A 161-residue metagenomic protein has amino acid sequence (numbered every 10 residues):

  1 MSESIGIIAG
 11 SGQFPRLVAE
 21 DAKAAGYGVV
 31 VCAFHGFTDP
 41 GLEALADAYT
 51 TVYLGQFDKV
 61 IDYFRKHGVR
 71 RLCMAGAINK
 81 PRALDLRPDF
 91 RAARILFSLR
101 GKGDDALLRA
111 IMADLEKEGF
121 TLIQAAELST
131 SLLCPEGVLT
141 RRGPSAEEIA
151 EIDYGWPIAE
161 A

Functional and structural regions predicted by a protein language model:
S2-I5, E43-Y49, R141-R142: Short, basic, glycine/proline-bearing loop/turn elements
E3-F34: N-terminal basic/disordered segments at the start of proteins
V18-E20, G41-A44, L84-R87, C134-G137: Short acidic, glycine/serine/threonine-rich loops at helix termini
A25, A44-L45, E118: Short, structured coil segments at secondary-structure junctions
A33-L54: N-terminal beta-loop-helix "entrance" segment that forms/cooperates in small-molecule cofactor or anionic ligand
A48, G55-F64: A glycine-rich helix N-cap at a beta->alpha junction
V60-A126: N-terminal glycine-rich phosphate/adenylate-binding segment common to multiple enzyme folds
I111-Q124, S131-A161: Internal active-site segments that recognize and position negatively charged phosphoryl groups and nucleotide moieties
